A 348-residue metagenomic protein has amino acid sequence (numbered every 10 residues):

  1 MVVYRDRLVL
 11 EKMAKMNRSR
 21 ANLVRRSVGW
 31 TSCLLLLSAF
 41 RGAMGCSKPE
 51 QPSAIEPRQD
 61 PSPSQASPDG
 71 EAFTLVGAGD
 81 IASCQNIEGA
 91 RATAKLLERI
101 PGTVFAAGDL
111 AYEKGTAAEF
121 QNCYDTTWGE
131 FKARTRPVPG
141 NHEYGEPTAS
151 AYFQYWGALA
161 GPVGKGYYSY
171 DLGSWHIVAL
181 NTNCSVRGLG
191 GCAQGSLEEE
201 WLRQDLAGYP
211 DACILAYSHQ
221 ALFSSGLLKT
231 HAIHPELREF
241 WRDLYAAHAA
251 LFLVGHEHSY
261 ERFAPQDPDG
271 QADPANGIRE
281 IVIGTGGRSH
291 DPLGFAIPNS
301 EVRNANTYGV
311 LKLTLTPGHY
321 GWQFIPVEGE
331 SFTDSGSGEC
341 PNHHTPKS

Functional and structural regions predicted by a protein language model:
M1-V24: N-terminal secretory signal peptides that target proteins for export/translocation
R25-L35: Sec-dependent N-terminal signal peptides
P49-C123, S196, Q204, S224-S225: N-terminal active-site segment of His-dependent metallophosphoesterases
L75-G77, V104-A106, P137-V138, A216 (+1 more regions): Residue-level marker for buried hydrophobic side chains located in beta-strands that build the well-ordered beta-sheet
E98, Y112, T116-I214, L227-L251 (+2 more regions): Extended active-site neighborhood of metal-dependent phosphoesterases/phosphodiesterases
T182, Y217-A221, H256-E257, I325: Short, well-ordered beta-to-alpha junction loops that form the rim of enzyme active sites and present histidine/acidic
P292-L293, N299-S348: A short C-terminal boundary segment appended to hydrolase-like catalytic domains
